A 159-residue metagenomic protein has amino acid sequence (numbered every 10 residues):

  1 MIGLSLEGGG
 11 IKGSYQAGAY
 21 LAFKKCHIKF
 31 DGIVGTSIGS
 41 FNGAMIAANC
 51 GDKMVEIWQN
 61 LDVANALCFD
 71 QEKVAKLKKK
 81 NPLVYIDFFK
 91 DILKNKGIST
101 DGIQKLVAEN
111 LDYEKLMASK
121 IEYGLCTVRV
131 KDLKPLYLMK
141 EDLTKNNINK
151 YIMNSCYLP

Functional and structural regions predicted by a protein language model:
M1-T36, A44-P159: Patatin-like phospholipase
